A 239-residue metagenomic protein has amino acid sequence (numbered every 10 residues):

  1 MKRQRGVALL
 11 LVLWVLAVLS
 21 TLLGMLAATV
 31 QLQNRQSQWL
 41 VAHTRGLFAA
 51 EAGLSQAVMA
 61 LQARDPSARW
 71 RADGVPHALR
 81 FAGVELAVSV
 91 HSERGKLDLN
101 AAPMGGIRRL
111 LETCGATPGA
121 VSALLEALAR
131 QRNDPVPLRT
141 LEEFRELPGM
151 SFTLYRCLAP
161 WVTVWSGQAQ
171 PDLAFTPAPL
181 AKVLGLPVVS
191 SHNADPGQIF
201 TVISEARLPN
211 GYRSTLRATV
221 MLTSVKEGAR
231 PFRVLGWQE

Functional and structural regions predicted by a protein language model:
M1-R5: N-terminal leader/signal peptides at the extreme start of proteins
V7-A17, T21-E239: Compositionally biased linear targeting/interaction segments
